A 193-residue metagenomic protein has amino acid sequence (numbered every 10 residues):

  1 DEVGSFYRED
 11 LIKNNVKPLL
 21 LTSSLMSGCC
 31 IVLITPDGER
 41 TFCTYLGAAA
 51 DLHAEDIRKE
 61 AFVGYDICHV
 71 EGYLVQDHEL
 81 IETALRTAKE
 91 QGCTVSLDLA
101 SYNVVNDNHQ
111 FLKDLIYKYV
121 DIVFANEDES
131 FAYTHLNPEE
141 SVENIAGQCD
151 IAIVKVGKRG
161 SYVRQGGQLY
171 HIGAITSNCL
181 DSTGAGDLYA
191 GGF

Functional and structural regions predicted by a protein language model:
D1-C29: Substrate-binding N-lobe of the ribokinase-like
P18, V95-S96, A152: Hydrophobic beta-strand scaffold residues
L19-T22, V32-V75: Conserved phosphate-binding/catalytic loop of the ribokinase/pfkB sugar-kinase fold
C29-L33, T41, G160-R164: Short beta-strand scaffold segments in enzyme catalytic cores
G47-E55, Y102-D107, H135-L136, I172: Short gly/ser/thr-rich secondary-structure transition/capping motifs
V63-G64, K118-Y119, Q148: Alpha-helix C-terminal capping/helix-to-coil transition sites in glycosyltransferase folds
I67-E143, R159-S161: Conserved beta-alpha-beta core of the PfkB/ribokinase-like small-molecule kinase fold
R86, E90, Q110, P138-F193: Conserved phosphate-binding/catalytic region of the ribokinase-like
